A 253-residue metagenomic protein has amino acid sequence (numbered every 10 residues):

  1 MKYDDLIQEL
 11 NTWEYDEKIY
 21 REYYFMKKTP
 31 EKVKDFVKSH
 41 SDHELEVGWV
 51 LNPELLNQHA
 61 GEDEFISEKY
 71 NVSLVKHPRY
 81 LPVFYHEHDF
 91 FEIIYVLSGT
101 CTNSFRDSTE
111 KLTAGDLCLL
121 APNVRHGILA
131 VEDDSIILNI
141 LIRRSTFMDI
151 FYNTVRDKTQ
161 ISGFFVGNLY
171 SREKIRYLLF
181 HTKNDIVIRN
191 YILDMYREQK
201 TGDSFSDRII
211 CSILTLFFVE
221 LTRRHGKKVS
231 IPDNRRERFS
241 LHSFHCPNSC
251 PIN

Functional and structural regions predicted by a protein language model:
M1-T100: Generic protein-terminus/edge-of-domain signal
K2-L10, Q58-E64, E68-K69, V131-R197: A hydrophobic/aromatic-rich effector-binding and dimerization subdomain of bacterial HTH-type transcriptional regulators
S67-S162, G202-D207: N-terminal regulatory/effector-sensing and dimerization cores that precede helix-turn-helix DNA-binding domains
E87, D185, R189-I192, L241-H242 (+1 more regions): Short, well-ordered alpha-helical scaffold segments within catalytic/effector domains
E92, V187-Y191, I213, F217-E220: Amphipathic, well-ordered alpha-helical segments in soluble domains
R125, S145, T215, R224-K227: Short, solvent-exposed loop/turn segments at secondary-structure junctions
L179-T182, Q199-S212, E220-I252: Short, Lys/Arg-enriched, Trp-marked, Pro/Gly-tolerant hinge/linker segments that flank
